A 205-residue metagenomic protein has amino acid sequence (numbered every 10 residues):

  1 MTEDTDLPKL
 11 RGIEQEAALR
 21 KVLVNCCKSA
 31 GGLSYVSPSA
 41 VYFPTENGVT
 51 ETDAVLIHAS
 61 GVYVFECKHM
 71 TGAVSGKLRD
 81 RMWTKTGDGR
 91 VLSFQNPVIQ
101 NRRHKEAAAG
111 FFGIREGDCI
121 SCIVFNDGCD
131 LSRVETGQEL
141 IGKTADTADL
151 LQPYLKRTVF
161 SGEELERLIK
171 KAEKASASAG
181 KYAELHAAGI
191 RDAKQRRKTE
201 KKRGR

Functional and structural regions predicted by a protein language model:
M1-E51, I57-V62, T71-A73, D88-R205: Surface-exposed interaction regions that form or flank ligand-binding interfaces
T71-T84: Short, flexible, mixed-charge acidic loops at enzyme active sites
